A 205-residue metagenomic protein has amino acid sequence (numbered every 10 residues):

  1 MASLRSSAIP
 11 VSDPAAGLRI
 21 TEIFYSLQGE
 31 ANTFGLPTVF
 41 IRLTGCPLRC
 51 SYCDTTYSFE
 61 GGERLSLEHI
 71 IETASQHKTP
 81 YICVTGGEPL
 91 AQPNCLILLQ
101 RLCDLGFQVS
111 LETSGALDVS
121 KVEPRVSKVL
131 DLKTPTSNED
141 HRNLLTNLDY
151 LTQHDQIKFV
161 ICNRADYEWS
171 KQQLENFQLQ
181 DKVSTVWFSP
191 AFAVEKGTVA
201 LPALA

Functional and structural regions predicted by a protein language model:
A2-G35, R42: N-terminal cysteine/histidine-rich coordination modules
R5, S66-E68, E175: Compositionally biased amphipathic helical and low-complexity segments enriched in hydrophobic
L18, Y25, P37-F40, T44 (+1 more regions): Conserved Radical SAM active-site core
E22, E72, Q76, D149-Y150 (+1 more regions): Charged/polar, solvent-exposed surface patches and flexible loops
A91-A205: Conserved AdoMet/S-adenosylmethionine-binding subsite of the radical SAM
